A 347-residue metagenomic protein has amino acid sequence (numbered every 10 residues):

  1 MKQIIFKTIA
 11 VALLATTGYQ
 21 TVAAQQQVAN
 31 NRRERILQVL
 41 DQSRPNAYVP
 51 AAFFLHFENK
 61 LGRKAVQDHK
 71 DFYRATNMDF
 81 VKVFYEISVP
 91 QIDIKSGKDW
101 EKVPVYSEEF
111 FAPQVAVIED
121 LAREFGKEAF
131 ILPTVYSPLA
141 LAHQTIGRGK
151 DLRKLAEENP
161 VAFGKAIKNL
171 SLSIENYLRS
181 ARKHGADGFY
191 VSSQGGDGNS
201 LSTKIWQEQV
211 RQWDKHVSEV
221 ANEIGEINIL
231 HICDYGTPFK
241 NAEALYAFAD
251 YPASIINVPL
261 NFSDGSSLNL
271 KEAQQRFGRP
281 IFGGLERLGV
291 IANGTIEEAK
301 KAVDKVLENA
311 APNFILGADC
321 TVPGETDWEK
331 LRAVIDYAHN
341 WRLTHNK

Functional and structural regions predicted by a protein language model:
M1-I9: Bacterial N-terminal signal peptides that target proteins for export
I4, T21, Q26-Q27: Generic low-complexity segments that are intrinsically disordered, proline-rich and/or Lys/Arg-biased
I9-A10, N228: Terminal low-complexity, poorly structured segments
L14-V22: C-terminal segment of classical bacterial N-terminal signal peptides
Q25-H56, D79, V83, Y106-K347: Active-site loop segments of alpha/beta catalytic cores
L40, R44-V103: N-terminal capping/small domains of soluble enzymes
